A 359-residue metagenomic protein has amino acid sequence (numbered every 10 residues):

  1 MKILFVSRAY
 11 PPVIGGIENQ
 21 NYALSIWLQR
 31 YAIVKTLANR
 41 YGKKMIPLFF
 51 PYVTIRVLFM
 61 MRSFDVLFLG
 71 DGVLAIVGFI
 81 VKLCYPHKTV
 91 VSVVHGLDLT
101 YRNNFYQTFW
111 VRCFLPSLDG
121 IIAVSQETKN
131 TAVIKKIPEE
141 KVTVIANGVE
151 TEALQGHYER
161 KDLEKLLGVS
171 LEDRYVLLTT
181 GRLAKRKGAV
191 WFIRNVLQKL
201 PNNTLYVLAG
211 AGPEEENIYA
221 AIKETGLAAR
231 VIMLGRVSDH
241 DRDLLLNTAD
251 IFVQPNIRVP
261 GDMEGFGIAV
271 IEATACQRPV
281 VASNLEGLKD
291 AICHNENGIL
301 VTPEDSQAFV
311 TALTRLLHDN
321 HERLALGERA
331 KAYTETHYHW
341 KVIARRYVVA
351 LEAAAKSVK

Functional and structural regions predicted by a protein language model:
L4, S170-K187, I193-L197: Conserved donor-binding/catalytic core segment of Leloir-type glycosyltransferases
E127, G148: Carbohydrate-associated surface elements
Q155-S170: A short helix/loop element that forms part of the nucleotide-sugar donor recognition site in Leloir-type
R174, A308, R315, E322-T336 (+2 more regions): A short, well-ordered alpha-helix in the C-terminal region of glycosyltransferases
N217-D241: Nucleotide-activated donor-binding/catalytic signature segment of Leloir-type glycosyltransferases, i.e., the conserved
N247-D262, R278: Acidic donor-binding loop of glycosyltransferase active sites
V270, T274-A282, I292: Short hydrophobic beta-strand element within catalytic cores of glycosyltransferases and related nucleotide-activated
C293-N295, I299-Q307, R315-H321: Conserved acidic donor-binding segment of nucleotide-sugar-dependent glycosyltransferases
